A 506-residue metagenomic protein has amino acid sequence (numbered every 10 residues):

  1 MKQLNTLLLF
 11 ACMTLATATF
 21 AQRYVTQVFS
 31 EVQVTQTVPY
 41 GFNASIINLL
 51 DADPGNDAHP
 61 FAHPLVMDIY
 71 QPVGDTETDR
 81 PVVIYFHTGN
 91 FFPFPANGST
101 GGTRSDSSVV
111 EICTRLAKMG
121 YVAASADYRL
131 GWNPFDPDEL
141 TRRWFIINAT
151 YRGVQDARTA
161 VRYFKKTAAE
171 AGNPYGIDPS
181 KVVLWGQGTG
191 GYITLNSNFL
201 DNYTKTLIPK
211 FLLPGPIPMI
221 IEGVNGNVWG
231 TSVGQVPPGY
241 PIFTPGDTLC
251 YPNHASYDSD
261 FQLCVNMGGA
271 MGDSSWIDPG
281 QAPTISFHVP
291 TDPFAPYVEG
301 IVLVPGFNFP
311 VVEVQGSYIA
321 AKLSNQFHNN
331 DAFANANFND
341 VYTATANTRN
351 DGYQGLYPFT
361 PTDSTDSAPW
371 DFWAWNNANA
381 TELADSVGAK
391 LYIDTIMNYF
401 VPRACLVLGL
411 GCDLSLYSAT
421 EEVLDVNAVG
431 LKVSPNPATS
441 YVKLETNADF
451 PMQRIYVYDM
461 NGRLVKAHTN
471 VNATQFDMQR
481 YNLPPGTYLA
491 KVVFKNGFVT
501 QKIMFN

Functional and structural regions predicted by a protein language model:
L15-T17, L424-S434, A438-N506: C-terminal outer-membrane/trafficking sorting elements
Q22-T78: N-terminal cap/lid segment of alpha/beta-hydrolase-fold proteins
D79-G89: Short beta-strand element of the alpha/beta-hydrolase
N90-D106, K118-Y151, T345-N347, D371: Cap/lid segment of the alpha/beta-hydrolase catalytic domain
G102-S108, A282-P361: Active-site-adjacent alpha-helix of alpha/beta-hydrolase-fold enzymes
R142-Q155, T159-G188, Y203-T204, I208 (+1 more regions): Gly/Ser-rich "nucleophile elbow"/oxyanion-hole loop immediately N-terminal to the catalytic nucleophile in hydrolases
G186-N196: Glycine-rich nucleophile elbow surrounding the catalytic serine of serine-hydrolase chemistry
N325-Y417: C-terminal catalytic histidine-bearing segment of alpha/beta-hydrolase fold enzymes
